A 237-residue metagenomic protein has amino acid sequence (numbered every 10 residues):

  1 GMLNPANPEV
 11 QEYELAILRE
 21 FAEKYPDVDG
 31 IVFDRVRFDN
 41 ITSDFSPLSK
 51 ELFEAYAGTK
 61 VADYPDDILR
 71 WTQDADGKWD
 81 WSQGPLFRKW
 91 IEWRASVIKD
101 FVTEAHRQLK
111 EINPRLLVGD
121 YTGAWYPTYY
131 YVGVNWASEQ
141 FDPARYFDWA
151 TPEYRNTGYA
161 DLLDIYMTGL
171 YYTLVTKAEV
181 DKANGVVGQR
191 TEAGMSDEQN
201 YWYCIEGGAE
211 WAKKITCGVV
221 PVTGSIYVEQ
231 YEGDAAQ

Functional and structural regions predicted by a protein language model:
G1, F33-G77, Y131-A144, A183-V186: Aromatic- and acidic-residue-enriched segments that line the glycan-binding/catalytic groove of carbohydrate-active
G1-Y25, A75-R88: Active-site-adjacent "subsite" loops/lids of carbohydrate-active enzymes
V10, N40-T42, L48-L52, D76-K89 (+3 more regions): Conserved N-terminal glycine/acidic-rich loop preference
E12-R19, E23, K99, T103 (+3 more regions): Amphipathic, non-transmembrane alpha-helical secondary structure
E14, F21, I31-D34, L109 (+1 more regions): Conserved, mostly hydrophobic/aromatic
L18-V28, S43-E54, T59, T151-G158 (+1 more regions): Short amphipathic alpha-helices and their capping/turn segments at secondary-structure boundaries
V32, D39-T42, I112-G188, Y231-A235: Substrate-binding cleft/loops of secretory-pathway carbohydrate-active enzymes
H106-L109, P114, P152-D161, S196-Q237: Catalytic-core region of carbohydrate-active enzymes that cleave or remodel glycosidic bonds
